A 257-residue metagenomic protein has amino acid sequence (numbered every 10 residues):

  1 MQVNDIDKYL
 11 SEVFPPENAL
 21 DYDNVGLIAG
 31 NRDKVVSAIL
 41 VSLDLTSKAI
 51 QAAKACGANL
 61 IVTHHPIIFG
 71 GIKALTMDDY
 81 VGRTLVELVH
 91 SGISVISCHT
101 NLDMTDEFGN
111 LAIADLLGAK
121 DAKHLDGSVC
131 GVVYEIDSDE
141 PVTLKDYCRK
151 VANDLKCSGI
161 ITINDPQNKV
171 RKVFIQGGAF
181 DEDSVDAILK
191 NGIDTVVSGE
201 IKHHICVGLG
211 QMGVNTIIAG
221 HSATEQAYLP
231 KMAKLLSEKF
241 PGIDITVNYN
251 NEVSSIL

Functional and structural regions predicted by a protein language model:
M1-L257: Hydrophobic structural segments
